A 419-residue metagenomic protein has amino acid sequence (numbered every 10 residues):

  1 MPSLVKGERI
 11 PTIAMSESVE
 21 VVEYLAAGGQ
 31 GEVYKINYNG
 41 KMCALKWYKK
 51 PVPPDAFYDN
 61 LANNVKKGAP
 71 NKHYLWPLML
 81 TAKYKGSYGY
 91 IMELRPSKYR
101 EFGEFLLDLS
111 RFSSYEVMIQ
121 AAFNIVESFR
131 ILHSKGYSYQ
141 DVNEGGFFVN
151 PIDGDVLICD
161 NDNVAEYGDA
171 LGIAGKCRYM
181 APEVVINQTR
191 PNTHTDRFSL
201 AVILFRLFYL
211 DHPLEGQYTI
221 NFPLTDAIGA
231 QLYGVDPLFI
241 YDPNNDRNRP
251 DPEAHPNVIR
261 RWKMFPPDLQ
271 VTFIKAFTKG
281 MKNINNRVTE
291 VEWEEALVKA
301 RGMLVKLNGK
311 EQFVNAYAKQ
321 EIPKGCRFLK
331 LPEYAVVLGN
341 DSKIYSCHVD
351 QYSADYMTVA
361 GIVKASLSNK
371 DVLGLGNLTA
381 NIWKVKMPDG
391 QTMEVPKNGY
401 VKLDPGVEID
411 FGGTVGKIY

Functional and structural regions predicted by a protein language model:
P2-G40, P70, K83: ATP-binding glycine-rich phosphate-binding loop
Y48-H73: The N-lobe alphaC helix and its flanking beta3-alphaC-beta4 segment of protein kinase-like domains, centered on
L75-A121: Conserved structural core of kinase catalytic domains
F129, H133-P151: Catalytic-loop of the protein kinase fold
N143-P182: Activation segment/activation loop of eukaryotic-type protein kinase catalytic domains
V184-H194: Conserved end of the kinase activation segment
L204-Q270: Conserved C-lobe activation region of Hanks-type protein kinase-like domains
V385-Y419: C-terminal boundary/linker segments immediately following FHA domains
